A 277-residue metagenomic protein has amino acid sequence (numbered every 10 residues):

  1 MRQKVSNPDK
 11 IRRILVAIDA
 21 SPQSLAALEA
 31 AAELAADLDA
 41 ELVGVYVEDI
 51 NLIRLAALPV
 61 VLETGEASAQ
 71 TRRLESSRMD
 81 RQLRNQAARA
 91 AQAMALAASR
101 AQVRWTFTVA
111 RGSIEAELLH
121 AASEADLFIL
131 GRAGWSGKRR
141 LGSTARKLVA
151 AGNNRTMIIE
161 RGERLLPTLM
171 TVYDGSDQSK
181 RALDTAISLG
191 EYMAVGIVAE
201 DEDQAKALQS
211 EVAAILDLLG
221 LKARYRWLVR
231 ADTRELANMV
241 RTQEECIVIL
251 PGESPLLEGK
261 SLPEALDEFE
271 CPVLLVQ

Functional and structural regions predicted by a protein language model:
R2-R72, R164-L228, R234-E235, E245 (+2 more regions): Small/aliphatic-rich secondary-structure junction motif
K4, K10, S24, L28-A30 (+4 more regions): Gly/Ser-rich helix-loop-strand patches that form or flank binding pockets for ribonucleotide-derived cofactors
S24, A87, R111, K138 (+2 more regions): A conditional alpha-helix N-cap/helix-loop micro-motif detector
T71-R81: Short glycine/proline- and acidic residue-enriched helix-loop micro-motifs that form flexible lids or anion-recognition
M79-Q86, A90, V109-A110: Active-site beta->alpha loop and helix N-cap motifs at the rims of alpha/beta catalytic domains
R89-W105, L219: A structural motif corresponding to the C-terminal end of an alpha-helix and its immediate exit/capping segment
W105-T108, G134-G137, G175, A223-L228: Short, flexible loop segments at the rims of nucleotide/cofactor-binding pockets, characterized by
A110-E117, A223-M239: A short, well-structured beta->alpha microelement
